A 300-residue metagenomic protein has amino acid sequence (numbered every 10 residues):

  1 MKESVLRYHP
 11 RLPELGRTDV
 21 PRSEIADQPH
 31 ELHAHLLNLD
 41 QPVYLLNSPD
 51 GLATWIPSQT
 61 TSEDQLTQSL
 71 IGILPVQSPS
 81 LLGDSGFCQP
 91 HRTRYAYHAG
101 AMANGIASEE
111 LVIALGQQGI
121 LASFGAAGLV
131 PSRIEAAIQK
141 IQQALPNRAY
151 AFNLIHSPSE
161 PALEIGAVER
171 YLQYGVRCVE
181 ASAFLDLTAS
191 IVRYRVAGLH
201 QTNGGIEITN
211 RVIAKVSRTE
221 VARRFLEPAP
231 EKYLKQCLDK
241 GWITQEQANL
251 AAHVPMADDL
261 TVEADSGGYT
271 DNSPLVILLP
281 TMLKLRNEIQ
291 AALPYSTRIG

Functional and structural regions predicted by a protein language model:
M1-G300: Active-site entrance/lid segments in N-terminal catalytic domains of soluble metabolic enzymes
